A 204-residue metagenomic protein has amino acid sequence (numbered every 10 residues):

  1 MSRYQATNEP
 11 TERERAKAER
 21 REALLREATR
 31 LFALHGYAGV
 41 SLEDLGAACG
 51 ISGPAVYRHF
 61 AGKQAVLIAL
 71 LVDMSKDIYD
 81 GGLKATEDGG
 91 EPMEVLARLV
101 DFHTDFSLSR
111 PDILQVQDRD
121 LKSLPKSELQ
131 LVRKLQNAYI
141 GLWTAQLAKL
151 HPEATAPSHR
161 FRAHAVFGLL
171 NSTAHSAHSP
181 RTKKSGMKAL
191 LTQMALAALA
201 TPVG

Functional and structural regions predicted by a protein language model:
M1-E19, V203-G204: N-terminal intrinsically disordered/low-complexity leader segments
E12, R20-A23, E27-A65: Helix-turn-helix
R26, M93-L108, R160, H164 (+1 more regions): Amphipathic alpha-helical segments that line or abut small-molecule/effector binding pockets and mediate allosteric
F32, I78-Y79, L96-V100, V116-Q117 (+2 more regions): Short, structured motif recognition centered on aromatic/hydrophobic residues
L67-M74, Q117: Alpha-helical DNA-contacting segments of helix-turn-helix folds
V72-A97: Amphipathic alpha-helical linker/stalk segments
T104-G141, H175: Short secondary-structure transition hinges
L114-D118, L129, R133, A148-A195 (+1 more regions): Hydrophobic/aromatic-rich alpha-helical bundle segments in the mid-to-C-terminal region
